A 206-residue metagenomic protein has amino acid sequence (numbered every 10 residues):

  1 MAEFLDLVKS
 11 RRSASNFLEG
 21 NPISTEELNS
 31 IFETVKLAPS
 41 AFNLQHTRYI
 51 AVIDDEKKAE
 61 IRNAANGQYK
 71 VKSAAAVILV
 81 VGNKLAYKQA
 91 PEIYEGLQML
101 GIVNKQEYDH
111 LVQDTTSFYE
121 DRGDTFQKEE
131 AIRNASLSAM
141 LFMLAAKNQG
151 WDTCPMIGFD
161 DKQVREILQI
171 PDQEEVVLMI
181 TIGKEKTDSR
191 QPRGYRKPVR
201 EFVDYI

Functional and structural regions predicted by a protein language model:
M1-I206: Acidic, surface-exposed loops and disordered segments
